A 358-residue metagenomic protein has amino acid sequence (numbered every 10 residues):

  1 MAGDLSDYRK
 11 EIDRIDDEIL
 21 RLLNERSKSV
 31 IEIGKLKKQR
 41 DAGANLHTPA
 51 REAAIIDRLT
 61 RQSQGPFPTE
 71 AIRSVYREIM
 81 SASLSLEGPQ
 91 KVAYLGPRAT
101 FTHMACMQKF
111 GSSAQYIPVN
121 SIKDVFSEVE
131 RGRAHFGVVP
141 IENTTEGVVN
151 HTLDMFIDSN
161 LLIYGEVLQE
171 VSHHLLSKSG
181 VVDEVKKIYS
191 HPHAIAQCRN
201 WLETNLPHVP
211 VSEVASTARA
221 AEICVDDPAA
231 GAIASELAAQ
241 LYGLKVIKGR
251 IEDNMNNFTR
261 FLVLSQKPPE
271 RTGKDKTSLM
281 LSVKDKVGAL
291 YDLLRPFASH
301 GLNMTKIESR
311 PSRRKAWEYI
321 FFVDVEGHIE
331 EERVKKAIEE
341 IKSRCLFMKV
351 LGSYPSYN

Functional and structural regions predicted by a protein language model:
M1-N358: Domain-level signature for soluble enzymes in the chorismate/prephenate branch of the shikimate pathway
